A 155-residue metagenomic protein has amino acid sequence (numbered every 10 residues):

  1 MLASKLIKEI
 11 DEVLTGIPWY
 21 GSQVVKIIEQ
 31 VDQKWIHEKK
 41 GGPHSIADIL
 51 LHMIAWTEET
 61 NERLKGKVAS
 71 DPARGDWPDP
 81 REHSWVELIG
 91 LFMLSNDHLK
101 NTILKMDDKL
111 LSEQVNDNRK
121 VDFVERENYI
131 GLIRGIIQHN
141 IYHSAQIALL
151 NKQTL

Functional and structural regions predicted by a protein language model:
A3, I7-T15, V25, Q33-P78 (+1 more regions): Short, contiguous alpha-helical
Y20, K34-H37, K109-S112: A general structural signal for well-ordered secondary-structure junctions
Y20-I27: Amphipathic alpha-helical packing segments from all-alpha helical-bundle domains
V31-D32, L104: Short, solvent-exposed, charged loop/turn and helix-capping segments that join or cap alpha-helices on peripheral
P80-N116, G131-I136: Acidic/histidine-rich alpha-helical segments that form the ligand environment of transition-metal centers
